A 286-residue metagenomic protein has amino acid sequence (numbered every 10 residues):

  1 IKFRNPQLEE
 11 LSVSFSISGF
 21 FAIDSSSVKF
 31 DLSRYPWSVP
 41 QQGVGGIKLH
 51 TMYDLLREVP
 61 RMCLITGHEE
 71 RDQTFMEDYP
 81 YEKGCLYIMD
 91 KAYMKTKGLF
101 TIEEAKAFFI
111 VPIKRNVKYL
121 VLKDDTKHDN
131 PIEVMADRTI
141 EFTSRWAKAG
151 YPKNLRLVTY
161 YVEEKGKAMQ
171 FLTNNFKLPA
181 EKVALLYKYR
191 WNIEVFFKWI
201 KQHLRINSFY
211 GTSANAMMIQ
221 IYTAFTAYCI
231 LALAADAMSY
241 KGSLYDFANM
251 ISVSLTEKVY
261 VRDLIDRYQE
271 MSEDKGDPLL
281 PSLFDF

Functional and structural regions predicted by a protein language model:
I1-K2, Q7: Positively charged, amphipathic N-terminal segments that serve as targeting/anchoring signals
F3, F15-G19, I23-S33, Q42-F286: Single, function-defining residue in the core of a domain
E9-S14: Short boundary motifs at domain starts and secondary-structure transition points
S38: A glycine- and small-aliphatic-rich helix-loop capping segment at beta-alpha/alpha-beta transitions that lines
